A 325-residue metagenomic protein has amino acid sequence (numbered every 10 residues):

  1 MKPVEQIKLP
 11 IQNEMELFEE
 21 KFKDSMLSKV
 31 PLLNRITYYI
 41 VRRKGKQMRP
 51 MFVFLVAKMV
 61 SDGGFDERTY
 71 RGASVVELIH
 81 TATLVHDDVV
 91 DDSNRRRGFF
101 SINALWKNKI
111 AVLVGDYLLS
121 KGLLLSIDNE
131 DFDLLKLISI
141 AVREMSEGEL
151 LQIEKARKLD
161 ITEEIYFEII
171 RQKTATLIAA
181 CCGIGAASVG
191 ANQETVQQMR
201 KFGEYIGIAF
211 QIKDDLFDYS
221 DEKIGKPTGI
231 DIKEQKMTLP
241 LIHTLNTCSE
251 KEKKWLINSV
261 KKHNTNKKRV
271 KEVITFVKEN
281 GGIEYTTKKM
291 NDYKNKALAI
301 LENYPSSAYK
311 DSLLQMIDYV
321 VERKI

Functional and structural regions predicted by a protein language model:
M1-I325: All-alpha prenyltransferase/terpene-synthase fold signal
